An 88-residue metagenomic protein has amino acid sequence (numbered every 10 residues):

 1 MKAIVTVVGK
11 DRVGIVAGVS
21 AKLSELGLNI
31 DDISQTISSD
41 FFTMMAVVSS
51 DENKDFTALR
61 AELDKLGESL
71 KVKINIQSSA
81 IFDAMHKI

Functional and structural regions predicted by a protein language model:
M1-I88: A conserved regulatory-domain signal marking ACT and ACT-like small-molecule sensing domains and adjacent regulatory
